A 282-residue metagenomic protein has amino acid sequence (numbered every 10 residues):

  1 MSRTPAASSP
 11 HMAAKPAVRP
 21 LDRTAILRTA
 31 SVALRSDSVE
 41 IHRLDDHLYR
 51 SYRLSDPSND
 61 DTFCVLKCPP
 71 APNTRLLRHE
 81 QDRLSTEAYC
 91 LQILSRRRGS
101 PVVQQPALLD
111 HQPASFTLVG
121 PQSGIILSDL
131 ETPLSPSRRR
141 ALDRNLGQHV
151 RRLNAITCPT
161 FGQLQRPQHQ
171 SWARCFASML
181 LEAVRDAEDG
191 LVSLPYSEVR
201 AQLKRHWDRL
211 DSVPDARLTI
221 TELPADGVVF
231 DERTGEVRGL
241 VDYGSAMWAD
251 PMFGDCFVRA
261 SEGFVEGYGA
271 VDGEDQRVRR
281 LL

Functional and structural regions predicted by a protein language model:
S2-E40: Juxta-kinase regulatory segment immediately upstream of eukaryotic protein kinase catalytic domains
R3-H11, L66-P70, T74-L77, G235 (+1 more regions): Membrane-proximal envelope and lipid/glycan-remodeling enzymes
A25, T29, C90-I93, R152 (+2 more regions): Amphipathic alpha-helical segments that form well-ordered structural scaffolds and often line/cohere around active
L34-H42, V192-V199, A270-R280: Short, surface-exposed acidic
E40-A177, D186-D189: ATP-binding pocket architecture of kinase catalytic cores
R53, V65-C68, P106-L108, Q165 (+4 more regions): Short beta-strand segments
R166-L218: ATP-dependent phospho-/nucleotidyl transfer catalytic cores
A216-T219, P224-L281: Active-site Asp-x-Gly
